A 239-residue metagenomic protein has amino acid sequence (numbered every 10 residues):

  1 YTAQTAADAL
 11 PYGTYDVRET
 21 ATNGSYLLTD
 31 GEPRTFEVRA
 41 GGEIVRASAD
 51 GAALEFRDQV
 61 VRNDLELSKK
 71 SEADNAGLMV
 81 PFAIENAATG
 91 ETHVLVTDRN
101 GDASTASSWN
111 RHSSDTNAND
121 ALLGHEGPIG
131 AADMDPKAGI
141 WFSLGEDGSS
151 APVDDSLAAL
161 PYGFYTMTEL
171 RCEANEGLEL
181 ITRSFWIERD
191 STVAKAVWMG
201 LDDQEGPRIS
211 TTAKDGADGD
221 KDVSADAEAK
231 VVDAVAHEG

Functional and structural regions predicted by a protein language model:
Y1-G239: Solvent-exposed loop/turn and edge beta-strand elements of beta-rich ligand-binding domains
